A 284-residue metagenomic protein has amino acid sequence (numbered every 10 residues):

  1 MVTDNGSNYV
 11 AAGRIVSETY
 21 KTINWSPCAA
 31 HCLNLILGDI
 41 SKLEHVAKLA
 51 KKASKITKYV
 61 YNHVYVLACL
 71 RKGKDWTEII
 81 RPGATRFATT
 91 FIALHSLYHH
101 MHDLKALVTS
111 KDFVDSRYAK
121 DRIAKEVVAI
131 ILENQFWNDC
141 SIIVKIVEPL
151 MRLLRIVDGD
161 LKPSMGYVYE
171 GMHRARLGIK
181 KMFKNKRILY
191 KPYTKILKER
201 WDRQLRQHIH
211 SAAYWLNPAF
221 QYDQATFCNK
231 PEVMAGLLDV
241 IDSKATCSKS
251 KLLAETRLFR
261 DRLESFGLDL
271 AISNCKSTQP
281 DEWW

Functional and structural regions predicted by a protein language model:
M1-W284: Short alpha-helical patches at protein termini and domain edges that function as localization/binding signals
